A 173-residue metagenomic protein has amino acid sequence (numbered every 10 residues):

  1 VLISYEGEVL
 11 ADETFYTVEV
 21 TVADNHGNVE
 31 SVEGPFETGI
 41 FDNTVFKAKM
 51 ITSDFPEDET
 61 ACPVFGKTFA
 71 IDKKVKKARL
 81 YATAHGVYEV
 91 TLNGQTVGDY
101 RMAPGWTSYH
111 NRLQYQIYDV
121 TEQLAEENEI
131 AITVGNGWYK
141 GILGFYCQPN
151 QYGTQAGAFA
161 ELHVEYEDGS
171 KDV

Functional and structural regions predicted by a protein language model:
V1-F15, T21, N25-E30, K47-M50: Recognizes extended acidic, P/S/T-rich segments that occur within or adjacent to Ig-like beta-sandwich modules
F15-E19, D24-H26, E37-D42, F65-V173: Accessory beta-strand-rich segments of carbohydrate-active enzymes
E33-P35: Terminal edge beta-strands and adjacent linker/stalk segments of extracellular immunoglobulin-superfamily beta-sandwich
K47-V64, T68-F69, V173: Compositionally biased low-complexity segments at domain edges in trafficked proteins and select soluble regulators
